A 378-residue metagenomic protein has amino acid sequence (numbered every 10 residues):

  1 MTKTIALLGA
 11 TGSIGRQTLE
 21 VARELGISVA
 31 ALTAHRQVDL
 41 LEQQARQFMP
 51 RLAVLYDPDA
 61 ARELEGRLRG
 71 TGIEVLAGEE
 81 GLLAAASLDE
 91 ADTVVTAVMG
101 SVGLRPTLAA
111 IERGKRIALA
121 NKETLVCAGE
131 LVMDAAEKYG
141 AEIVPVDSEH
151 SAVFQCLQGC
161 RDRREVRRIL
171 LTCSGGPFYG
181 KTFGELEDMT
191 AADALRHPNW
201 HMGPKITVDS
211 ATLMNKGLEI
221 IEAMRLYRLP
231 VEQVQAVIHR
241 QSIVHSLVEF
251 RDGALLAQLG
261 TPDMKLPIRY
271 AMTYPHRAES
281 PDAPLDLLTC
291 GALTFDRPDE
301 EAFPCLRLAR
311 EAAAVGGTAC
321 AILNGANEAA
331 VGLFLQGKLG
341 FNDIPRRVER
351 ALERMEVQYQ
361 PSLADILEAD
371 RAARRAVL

Functional and structural regions predicted by a protein language model:
M1-L378: Catalytic, metal-anchored helix/loop core of enzyme active sites in primary metabolism
